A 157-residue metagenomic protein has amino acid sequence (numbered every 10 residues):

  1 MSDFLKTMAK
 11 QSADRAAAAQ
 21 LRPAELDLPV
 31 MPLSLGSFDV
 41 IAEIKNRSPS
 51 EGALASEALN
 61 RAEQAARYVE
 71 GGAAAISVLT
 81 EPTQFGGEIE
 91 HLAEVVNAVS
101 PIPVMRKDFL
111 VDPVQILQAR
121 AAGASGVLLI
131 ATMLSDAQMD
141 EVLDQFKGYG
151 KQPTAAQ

Functional and structural regions predicted by a protein language model:
M1-V104, V111-V114, D136, Q145-A155: Conserved N-terminal beta1-alpha1 strand-loop-helix module at the mouth
G72, A122-S125: Active-site-proximal glycine-rich helix-loop-beta segment
A98, S125-G126: Bateman (tandem CBS) regulatory domains
V111-G123: Catalytic cores of alpha/beta
R120-A121, D144-Q145, Q157: Short, conserved, surface-exposed binding loops centered on an aromatic residue
V127-D136: Gly/Pro- and small hydrophobic-enriched strand-loop and loop-to-helix capping segments that sit at the rims
L129-I130, T154-Q157: Short, conserved beta-strand edge motifs with alternating hydrophobic and charged residues
